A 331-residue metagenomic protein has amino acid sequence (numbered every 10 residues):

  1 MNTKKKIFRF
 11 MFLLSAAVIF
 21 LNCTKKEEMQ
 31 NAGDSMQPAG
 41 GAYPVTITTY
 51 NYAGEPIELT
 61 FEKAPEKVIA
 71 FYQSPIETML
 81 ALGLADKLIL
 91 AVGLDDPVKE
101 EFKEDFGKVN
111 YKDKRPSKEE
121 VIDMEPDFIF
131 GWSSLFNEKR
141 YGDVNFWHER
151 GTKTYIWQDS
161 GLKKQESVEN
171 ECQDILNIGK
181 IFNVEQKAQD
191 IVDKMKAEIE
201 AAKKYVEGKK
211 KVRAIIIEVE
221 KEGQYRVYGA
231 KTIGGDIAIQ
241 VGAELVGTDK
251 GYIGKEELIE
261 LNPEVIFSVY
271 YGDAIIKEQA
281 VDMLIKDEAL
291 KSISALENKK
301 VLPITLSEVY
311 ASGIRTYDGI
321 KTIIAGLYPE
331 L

Functional and structural regions predicted by a protein language model:
K6-F8, C23-I76, K180-I215, A325-L331: Bacterial Sec-exported substrate-binding components of ABC uptake systems
G40-G41, Y52-E55, G107-E119, D249-E256: Short helix-initiation/N-cap motifs at beta->coil->alpha
T60, P116-F128, G254-N262: Short helices/loops that flank or line small-molecule/ion binding pockets
K67-M124, F128, W132-S134, V246: A short, structured surface patch at a secondary-structure boundary
L94-V98, Y225-Y252: Alpha-helical, coiled-coil/dimerization segments enriched in small aliphatic residues
S133-G142, T152-N177, K210-I233: Extracytoplasmic ligand-binding site segments that recognize negatively charged/polar headgroups
Q165-N183, Q189, D193, S268-L331: Structured C-terminal subdomain patch of bacterial secreted/periplasmic proteins
